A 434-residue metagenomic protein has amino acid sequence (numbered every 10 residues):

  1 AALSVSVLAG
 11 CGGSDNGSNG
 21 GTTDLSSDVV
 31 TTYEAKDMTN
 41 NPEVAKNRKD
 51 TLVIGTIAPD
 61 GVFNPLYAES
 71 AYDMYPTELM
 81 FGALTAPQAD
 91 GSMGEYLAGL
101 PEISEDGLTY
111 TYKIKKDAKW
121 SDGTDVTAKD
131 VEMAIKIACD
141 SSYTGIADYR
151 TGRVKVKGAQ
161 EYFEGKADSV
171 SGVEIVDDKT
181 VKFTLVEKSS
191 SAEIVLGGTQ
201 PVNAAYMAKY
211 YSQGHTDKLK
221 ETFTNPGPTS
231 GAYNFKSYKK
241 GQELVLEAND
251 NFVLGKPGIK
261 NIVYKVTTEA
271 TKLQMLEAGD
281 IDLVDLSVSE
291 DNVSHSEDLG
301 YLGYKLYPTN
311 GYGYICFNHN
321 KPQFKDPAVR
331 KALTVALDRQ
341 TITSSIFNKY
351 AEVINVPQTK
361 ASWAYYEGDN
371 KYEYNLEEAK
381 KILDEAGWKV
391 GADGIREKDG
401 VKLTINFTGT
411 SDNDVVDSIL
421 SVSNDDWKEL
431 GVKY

Functional and structural regions predicted by a protein language model:
V7-G10: C-terminal motif of bacterial Sec signal peptides marking the signal peptidase cleavage site
D37-E43, T56-Y75, L97-A98, A192-A204 (+1 more regions): A structural "hinge/loop" feature
V53-E105, P228-T229: N-terminal lobe/hinge region of extracytoplasmic solute-binding protein
A89, L185-S189, L196-P257, N261 (+2 more regions): Gly/Pro-rich hinge or "lid" segments in bacterial periplasmic/extracellular proteins
G99-A147, Q323: Aromatic- and charge-enriched surface segment that lines or borders ligand/interaction sites
D148-Y210: Surface-exposed binding/hinge segments that line and control ligand-binding clefts or catalytic entry sites
E221, A248-H295, N424, G431-Y434: Ligand-site clamp/hinge motif
K325-D425: Append "and occasionally in soluble cytosolic enzymes with long acidic Gly/Pro-rich linkers
